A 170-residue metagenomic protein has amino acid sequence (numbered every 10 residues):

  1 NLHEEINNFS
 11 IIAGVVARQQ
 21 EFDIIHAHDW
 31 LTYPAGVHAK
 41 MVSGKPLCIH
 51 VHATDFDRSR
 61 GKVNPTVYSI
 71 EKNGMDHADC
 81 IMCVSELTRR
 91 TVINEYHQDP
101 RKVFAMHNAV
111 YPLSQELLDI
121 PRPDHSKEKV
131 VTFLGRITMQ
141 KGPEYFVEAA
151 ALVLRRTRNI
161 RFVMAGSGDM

Functional and structural regions predicted by a protein language model:
L2-E5, V15-T32: Short N-terminal targeting/anchoring amphipathic segment
E5-I12, K45-C48, F56-N73, P112 (+1 more regions): Nucleotide-sugar donor phosphate/pyrophosphate-binding loop at the beta->alpha transition of glycosyltransferases
G14-Q19, M41, N64-I81: Membrane-proximal helix-turn-helix segments that form the acceptor-binding/catalytic region of lipid-linked
I24-H26, Y33, V37-D57: Active-site proximal beta-strand in glycosyltransferases
I25-H26, D76-E86: A short beta-strand/loop micro-motif in the catalytic core of glycosyltransferases that engages the nucleotide-sugar
L87, A109: Carbohydrate-associated surface elements
P123-A151, V163: Conserved donor-binding/catalytic core segment of Leloir-type glycosyltransferases
R156-T157, R161-M170: Short, structured helix-loop element that forms part of the nucleotide-activated donor/catalytic region
